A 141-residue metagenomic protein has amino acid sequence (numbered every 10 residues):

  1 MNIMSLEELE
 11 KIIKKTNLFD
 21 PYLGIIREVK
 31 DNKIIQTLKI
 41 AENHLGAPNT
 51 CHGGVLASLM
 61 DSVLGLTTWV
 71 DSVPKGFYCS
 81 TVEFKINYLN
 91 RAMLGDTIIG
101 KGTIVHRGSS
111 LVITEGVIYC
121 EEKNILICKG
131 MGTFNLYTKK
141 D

Functional and structural regions predicted by a protein language model:
M1-D141: Terminal targeting signals and extreme-terminal segments of soluble enzymes
